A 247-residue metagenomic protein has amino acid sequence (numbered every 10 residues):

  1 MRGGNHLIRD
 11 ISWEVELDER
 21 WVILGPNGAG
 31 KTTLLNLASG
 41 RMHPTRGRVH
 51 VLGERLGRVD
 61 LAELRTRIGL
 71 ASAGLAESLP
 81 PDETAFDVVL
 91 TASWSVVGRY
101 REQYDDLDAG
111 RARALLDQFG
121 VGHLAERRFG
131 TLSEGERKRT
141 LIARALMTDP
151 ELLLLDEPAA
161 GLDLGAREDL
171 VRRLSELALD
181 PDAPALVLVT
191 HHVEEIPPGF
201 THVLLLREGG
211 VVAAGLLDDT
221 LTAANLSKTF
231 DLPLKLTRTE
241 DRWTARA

Functional and structural regions predicted by a protein language model:
S39: Helix-to-loop junction immediately C-terminal to a conserved catalytic motif
G47-G57, L64: Conserved ABC transporter NBD signature motif
L90, D106-L124: Conserved ABC ATPase "signature" region
Q103, R128-L132: Conserved ABC ATPase signature
D149: Conserved catalytic motifs of ABC-family nucleotide-binding domains
L153-E157: Catalytic Walker B motif of ABC-type/P-loop ATPase nucleotide-binding domains
V203-L216: H-loop (His-switch) and adjacent beta-strand-loop-beta switch element of ABC-type ATPase nucleotide-binding domains
